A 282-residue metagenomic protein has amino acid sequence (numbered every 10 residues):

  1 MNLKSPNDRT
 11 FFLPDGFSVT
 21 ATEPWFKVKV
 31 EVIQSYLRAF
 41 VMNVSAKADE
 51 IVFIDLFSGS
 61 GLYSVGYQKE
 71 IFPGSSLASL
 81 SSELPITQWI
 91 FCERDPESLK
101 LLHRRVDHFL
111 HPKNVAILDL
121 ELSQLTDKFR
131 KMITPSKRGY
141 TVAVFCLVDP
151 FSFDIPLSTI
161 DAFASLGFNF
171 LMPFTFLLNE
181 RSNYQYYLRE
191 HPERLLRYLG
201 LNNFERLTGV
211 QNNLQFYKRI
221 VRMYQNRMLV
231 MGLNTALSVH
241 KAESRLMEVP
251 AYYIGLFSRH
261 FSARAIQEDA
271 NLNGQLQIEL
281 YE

Functional and structural regions predicted by a protein language model:
N2-E50: Class I SAM-dependent methyltransferase Rossmann-like catalytic core, especially the SAM/SAH-binding loop
E31-K128: SAM cofactor-binding core of SAM-dependent methyltransferases, primarily the Rossmann-like beta-alpha-beta module
T126-G139, D161: Short amphipathic alpha-helix with an adjacent loop that forms part of the alpha/beta core around
S152-F163: A short, conserved alpha-helix within the catalytic core of class I
G167-R181: Conserved beta-strand signature within the Rossmann-like core of class I S-adenosyl-L-methionine
Y184-L246: A conserved mid-domain beta-alpha-beta active-site/ligand-binding segment of alpha/beta enzyme cores
I254-S262: Conserved beta strand-loop-helix elements of the APE1-like EEP
S262-E282: Flexible, glycine-/basic-rich loop-and-beta segments that form/coincide with the SAM-dependent methyltransferase
